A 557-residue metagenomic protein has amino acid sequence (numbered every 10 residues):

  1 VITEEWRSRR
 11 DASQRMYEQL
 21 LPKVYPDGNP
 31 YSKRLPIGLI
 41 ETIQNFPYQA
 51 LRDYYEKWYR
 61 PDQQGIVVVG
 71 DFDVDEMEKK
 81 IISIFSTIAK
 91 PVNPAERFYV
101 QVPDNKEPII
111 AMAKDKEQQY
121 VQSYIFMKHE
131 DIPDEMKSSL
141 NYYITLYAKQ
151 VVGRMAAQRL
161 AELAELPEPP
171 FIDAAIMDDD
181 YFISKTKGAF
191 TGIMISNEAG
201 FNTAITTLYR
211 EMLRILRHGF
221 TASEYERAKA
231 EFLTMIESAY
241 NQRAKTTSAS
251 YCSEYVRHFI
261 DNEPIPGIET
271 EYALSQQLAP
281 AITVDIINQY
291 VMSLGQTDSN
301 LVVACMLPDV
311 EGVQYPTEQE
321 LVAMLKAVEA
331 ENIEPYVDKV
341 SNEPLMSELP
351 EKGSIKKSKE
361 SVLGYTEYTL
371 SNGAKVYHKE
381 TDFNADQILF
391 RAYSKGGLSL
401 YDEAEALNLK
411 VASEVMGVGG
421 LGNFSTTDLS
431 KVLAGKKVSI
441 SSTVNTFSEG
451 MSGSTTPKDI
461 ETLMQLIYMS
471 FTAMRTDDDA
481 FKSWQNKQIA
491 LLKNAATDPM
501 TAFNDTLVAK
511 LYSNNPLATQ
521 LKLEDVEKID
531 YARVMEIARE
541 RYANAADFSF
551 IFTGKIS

Functional and structural regions predicted by a protein language model:
V1, S13-E41, Q63-V69, Q119-L140 (+8 more regions): M16 family metallopeptidases and their MPP-like homologs
Y59, Y542-A543: Flexible, low-complexity linker/tail segments at the boundary of structured domains
G65-V121, A230, T234-A239, A323-E343 (+2 more regions): An aromatic/glycine/proline-enriched structural segment found at the starts of mature extracellular/organellar domains
V74-E78, D134, G312-Y315, S425: Extracytoplasmic/secreted cell-surface and envelope-processing proteins
T145, K149-G153: Long, His/Glu/Asp-enriched segments that create or flank divalent metal/ion-associated functional microenvironments
N342-L363: Edge strands and adjacent loops of beta-rich recognition modules
K357-A385: N- or domain-start disorder-to-order transition segments that initiate the globular core
